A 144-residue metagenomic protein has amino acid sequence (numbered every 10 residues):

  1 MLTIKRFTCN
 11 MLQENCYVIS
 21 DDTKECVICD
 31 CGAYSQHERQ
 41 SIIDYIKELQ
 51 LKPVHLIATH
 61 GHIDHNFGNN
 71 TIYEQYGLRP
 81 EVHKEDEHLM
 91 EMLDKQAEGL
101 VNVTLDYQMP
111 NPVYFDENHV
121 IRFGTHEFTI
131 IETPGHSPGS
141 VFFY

Functional and structural regions predicted by a protein language model:
M1-L49, F142-Y144: Conserved beta-strand hairpin/beta-sheet module of binuclear metal-dependent hydrolase folds, prominently
M1-T3, L100-V103, G124-F128: Short Pro/Gly-enriched beta-strand edge/turn motifs at strand-loop
F7-T8, T104, P110-P112, I131-P134: Short Gly/Pro-enriched turn/cap motifs at secondary-structure boundaries
I19, D30, H60, I72 (+2 more regions): Divalent metal-coordination and catalytic microenvironments
K24, A33, I63, D86 (+2 more regions): Short, glycine/acidic-enriched loop or turn micro-motifs at the edges of active sites
E25-V27, K52-H55, H126: Structural motif
Y34-R39, I43-R122: Active-site HxH/HxHxD metal-binding segment of metal-dependent hydrolases
V120-Y144: Core dinuclear metal-dependent hydrolase active-site scaffold
